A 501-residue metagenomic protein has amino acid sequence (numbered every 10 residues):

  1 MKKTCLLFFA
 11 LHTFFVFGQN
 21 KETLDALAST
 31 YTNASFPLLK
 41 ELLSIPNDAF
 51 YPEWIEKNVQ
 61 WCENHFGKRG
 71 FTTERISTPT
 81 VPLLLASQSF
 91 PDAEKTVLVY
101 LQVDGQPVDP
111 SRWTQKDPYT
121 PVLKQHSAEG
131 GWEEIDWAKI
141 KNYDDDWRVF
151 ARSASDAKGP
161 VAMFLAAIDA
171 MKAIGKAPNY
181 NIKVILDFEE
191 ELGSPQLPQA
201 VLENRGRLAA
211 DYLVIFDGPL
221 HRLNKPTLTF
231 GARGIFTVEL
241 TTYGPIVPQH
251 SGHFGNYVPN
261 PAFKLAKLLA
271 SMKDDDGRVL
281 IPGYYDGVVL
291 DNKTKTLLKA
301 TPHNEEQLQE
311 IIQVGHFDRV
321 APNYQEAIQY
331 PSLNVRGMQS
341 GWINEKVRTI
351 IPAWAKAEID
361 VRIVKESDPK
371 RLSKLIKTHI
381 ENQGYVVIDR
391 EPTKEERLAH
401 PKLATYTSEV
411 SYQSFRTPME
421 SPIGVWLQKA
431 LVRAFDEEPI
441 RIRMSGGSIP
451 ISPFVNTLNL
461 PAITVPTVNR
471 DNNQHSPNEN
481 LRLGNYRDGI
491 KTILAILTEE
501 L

Functional and structural regions predicted by a protein language model:
M1-N20: Bacterial Sec-dependent N-terminal signal peptides
T4, G18, K116, N179 (+5 more regions): Short, solvent-exposed loop/turn segments at the edges of secondary structure
Q19-F150, I174-Y180, I359: Acidic/His- and Gly-rich active-site-bordering loop/insert found across diverse amide/peptide-bond hydrolases
D145-G231, L501: Acidic/histidine-rich catalytic neighborhood of metal-dependent amide-processing enzymes
S155, I246, F254, D360-P369 (+1 more regions): A generic structural motif
R222, L280-W354, S367-T378, Q383 (+1 more regions): An extended, acidic, His-containing surface patch that forms the Zn2+-binding/catalytic region of metallohydrolases
T227-Y243, V465: Flexible glycine/proline-rich, aromatic-decorated loop/lid segments
G255-D276: A short core secondary-structure module
